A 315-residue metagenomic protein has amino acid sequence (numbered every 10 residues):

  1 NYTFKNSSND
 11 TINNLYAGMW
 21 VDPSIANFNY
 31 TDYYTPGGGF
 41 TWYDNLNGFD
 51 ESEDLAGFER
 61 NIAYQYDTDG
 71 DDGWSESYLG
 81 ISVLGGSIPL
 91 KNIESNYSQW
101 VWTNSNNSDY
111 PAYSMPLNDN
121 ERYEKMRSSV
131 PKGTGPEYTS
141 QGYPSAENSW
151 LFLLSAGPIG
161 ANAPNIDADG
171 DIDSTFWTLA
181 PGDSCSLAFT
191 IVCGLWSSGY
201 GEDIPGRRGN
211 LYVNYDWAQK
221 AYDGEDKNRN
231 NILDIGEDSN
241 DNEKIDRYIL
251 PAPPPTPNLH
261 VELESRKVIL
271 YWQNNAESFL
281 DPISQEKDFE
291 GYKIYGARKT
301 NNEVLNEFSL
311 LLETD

Functional and structural regions predicted by a protein language model:
N1-D315: Extracellular/surface-associated beta-sandwich interaction domains
